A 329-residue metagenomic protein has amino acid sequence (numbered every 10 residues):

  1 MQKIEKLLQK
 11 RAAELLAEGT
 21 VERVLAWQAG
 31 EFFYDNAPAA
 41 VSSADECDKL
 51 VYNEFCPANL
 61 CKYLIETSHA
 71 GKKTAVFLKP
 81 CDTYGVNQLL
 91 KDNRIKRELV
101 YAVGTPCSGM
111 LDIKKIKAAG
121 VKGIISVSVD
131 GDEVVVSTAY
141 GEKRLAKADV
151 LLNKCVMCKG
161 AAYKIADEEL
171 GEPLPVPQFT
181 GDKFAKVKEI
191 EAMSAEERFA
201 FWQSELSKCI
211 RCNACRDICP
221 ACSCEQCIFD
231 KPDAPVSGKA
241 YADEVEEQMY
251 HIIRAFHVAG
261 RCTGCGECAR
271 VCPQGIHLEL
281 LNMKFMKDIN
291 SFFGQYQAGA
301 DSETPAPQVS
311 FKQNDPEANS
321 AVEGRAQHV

Functional and structural regions predicted by a protein language model:
M1-W202: Iron-sulfur-associated redox domains of electron-transfer enzymes in respiratory and anaerobic energy metabolism
I4-A12, R211, C215, V258 (+3 more regions): General structural feature for long, well-ordered alpha-helical segments within catalytic domains of soluble enzymes
K79-Y84, L152-A162, S207-I228, G260-Q274: Local cysteine-cluster metal-coordination motifs and their immediate loop/turn environment, predominantly Fe-S cluster
L145-A148, D217, I252: Homeobox/homeodomain signature
F179-S207, S223-V329: Ferredoxin-type iron-sulfur electron-transfer modules in oxidoreductases and energy-metabolism complexes
